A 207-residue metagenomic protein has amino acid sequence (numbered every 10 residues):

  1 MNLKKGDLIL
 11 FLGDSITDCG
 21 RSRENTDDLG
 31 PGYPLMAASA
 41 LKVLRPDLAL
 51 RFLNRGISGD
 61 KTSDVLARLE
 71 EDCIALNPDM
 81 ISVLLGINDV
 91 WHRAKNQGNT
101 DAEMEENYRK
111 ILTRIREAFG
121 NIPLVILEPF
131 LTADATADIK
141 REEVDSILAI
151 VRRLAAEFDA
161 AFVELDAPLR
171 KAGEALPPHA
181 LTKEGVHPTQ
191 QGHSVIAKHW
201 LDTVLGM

Functional and structural regions predicted by a protein language model:
N2-D28: Short glycine-rich His-centered loop
N2-K5, M36-R51, D60-M207: Alpha-helical cap/lid subdomain in secreted, periplasmic, or secretory-pathway luminal O-acyl-processing enzymes
L29, Y33-A37: Short N-terminal amphipathic alpha-helix/helix-capping patch enriched in small hydrophobics with frequent Ser/Thr
I57: Conserved active-site regions of diverse hydrolases
